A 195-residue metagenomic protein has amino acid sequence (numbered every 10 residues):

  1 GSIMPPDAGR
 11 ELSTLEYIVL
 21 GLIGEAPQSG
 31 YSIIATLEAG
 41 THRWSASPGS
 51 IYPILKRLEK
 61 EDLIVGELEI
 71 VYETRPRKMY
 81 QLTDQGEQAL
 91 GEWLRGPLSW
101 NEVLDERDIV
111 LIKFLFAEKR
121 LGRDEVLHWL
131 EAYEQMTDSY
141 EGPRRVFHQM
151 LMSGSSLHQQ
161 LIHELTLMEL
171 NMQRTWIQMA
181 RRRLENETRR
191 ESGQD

Functional and structural regions predicted by a protein language model:
S2-V103: Basic helix-turn-helix/winged-helix DNA-binding cores and closely related short helical interaction motifs
S47, G122-V126, S155-Q159: Residue-level recognition of alpha-helical structural elements
E92-S139: Amphipathic alpha-helical dimerization/coiled-coil segments that flank or bridge DNA-binding/regulatory modules
W129-A132, L157-L170: An accessory alpha-helical subdomain
T137-H148, L170, I177: Non-transmembrane amphipathic alpha-helical segments
R145-H163: Acidic interhelical loop/turn segments
L167-R189: Short, contiguous alpha-helical
